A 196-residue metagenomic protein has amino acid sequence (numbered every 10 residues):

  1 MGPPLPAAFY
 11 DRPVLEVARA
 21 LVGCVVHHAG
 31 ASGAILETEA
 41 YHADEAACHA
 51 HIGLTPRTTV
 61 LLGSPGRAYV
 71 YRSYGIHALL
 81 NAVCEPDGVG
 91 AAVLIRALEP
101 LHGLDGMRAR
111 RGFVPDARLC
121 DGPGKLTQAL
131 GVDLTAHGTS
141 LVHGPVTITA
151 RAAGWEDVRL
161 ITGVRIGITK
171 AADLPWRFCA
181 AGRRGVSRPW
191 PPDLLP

Functional and structural regions predicted by a protein language model:
M1-P196: Conserved, well-structured core segments that form or line functional sites
